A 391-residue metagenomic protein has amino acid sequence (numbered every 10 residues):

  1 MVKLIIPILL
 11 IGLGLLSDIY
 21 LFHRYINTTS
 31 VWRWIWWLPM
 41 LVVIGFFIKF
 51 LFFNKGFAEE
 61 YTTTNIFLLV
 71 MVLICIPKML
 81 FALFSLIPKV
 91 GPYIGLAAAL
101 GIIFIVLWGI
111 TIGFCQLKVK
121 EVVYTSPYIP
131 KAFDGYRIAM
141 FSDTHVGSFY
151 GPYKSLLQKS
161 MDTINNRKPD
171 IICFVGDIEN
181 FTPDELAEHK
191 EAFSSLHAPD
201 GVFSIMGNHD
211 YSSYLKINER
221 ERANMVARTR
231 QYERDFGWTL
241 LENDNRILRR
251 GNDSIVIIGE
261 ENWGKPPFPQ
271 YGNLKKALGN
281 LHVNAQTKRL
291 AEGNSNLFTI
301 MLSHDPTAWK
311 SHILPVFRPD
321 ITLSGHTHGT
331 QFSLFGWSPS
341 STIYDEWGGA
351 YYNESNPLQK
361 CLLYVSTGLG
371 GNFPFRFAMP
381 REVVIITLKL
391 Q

Functional and structural regions predicted by a protein language model:
M1-C115: Non-catalytic terminal accessory segments
E60-F67, I87-R167: N-terminal signal-anchor transmembrane helix
M79-A82, L86, P127-I129, G368 (+1 more regions): Generic structural motif
A132-Q391: Soluble catalytic domains of enzymes that build or remodel membrane lipids, polysaccharides, and related
